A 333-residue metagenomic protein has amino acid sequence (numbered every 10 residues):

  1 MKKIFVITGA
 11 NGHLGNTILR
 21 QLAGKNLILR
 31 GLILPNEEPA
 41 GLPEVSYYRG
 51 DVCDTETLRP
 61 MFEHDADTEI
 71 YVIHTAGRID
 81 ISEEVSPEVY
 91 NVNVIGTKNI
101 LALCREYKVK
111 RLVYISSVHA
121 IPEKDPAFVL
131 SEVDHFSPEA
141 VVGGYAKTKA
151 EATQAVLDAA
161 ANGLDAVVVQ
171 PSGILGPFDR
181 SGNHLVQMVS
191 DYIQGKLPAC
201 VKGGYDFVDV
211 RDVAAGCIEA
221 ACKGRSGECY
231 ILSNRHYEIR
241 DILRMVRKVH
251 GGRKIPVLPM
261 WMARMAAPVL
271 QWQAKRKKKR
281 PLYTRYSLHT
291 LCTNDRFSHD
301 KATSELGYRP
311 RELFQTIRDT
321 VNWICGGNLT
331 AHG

Functional and structural regions predicted by a protein language model:
I4-K25: N-terminal Rossmann NAD(P)H-binding glycine-rich loop of SDR-like oxidoreductase domains
E37, G41, R49-I95, L103: NAD(P)H-binding glycine-rich loop region in Rossmannoid oxidoreductase-like domains and their noncatalytic homologs
I81, V118-F128, I174-F178, N183: Conserved catalytic-site region of short-chain dehydrogenase/reductase
P87, I95-Y145: Conserved Rossmann-fold NAD(P)-dependent oxidoreductase catalytic core, especially the SDR/UDP-sugar
V141-V167: Active-site Tyr-X1-5-Lys
D165-V168, S172-Y205: NAD(P)-dependent short-chain dehydrogenase/reductase
H184, V201-C222, E228: Substrate-positioning beta->alpha
G216-L282, H299, S304, F314-G333: Mid/C-terminal beta-alpha module of Rossmann-like enzyme folds, strongest in SDR-family dehydrogenases/epimerases
